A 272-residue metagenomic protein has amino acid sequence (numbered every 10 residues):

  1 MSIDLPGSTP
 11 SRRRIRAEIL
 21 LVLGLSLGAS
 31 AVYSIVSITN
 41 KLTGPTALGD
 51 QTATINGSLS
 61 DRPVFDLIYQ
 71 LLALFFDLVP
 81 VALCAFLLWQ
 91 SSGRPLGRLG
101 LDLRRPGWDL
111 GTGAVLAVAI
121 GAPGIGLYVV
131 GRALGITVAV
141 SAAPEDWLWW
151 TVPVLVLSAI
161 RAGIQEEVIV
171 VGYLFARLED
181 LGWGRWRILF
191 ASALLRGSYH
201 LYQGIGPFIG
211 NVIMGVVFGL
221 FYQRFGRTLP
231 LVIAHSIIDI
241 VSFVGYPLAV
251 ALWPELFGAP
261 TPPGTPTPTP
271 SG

Functional and structural regions predicted by a protein language model:
M1-G100, F243-G272: N-terminal, membrane-interfacial amphipathic/helix-forming hydrophobic leader that caps and precedes the first
G7-R12, G57-S60, G100-R105, S141-W150 (+2 more regions): Helix-boundary and loop/linker segments of multi-pass membrane transporters
R14-V22, D66-D77, W108-G113, W150-L155 (+3 more regions): Residue-level signature of transmembrane alpha-helical entry/exit and packing/kink sites in multi-pass membrane
S26-A31, G121-I125, V129-G272: Transmembrane helix-loop-helix hairpins at the membrane interface of multi-pass integral membrane proteins
I35, T39-L42, L67-L72, P106 (+4 more regions): Generic hydrophobic, helix-prone segments enriched in Leu/Val/Ile
P95-L96, P106, T228-P230: Hydrophobic side chains within well-formed alpha-helices
R98-A122: Interfacial segments of alpha-helical transmembrane regions
